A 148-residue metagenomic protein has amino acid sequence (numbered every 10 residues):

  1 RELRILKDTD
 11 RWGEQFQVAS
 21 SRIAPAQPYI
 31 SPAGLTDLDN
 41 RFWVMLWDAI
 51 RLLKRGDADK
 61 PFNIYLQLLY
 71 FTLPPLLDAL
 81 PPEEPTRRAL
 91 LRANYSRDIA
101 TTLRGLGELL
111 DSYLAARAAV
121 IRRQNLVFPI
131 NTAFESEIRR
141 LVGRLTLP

Functional and structural regions predicted by a protein language model:
R1-K60, Y65, G143-T146: Conserved NTP/Mg2+-binding pocket subregion across the NTase superfamily
L66, Y70-P74, D78-P148: C-terminal-biased regions
